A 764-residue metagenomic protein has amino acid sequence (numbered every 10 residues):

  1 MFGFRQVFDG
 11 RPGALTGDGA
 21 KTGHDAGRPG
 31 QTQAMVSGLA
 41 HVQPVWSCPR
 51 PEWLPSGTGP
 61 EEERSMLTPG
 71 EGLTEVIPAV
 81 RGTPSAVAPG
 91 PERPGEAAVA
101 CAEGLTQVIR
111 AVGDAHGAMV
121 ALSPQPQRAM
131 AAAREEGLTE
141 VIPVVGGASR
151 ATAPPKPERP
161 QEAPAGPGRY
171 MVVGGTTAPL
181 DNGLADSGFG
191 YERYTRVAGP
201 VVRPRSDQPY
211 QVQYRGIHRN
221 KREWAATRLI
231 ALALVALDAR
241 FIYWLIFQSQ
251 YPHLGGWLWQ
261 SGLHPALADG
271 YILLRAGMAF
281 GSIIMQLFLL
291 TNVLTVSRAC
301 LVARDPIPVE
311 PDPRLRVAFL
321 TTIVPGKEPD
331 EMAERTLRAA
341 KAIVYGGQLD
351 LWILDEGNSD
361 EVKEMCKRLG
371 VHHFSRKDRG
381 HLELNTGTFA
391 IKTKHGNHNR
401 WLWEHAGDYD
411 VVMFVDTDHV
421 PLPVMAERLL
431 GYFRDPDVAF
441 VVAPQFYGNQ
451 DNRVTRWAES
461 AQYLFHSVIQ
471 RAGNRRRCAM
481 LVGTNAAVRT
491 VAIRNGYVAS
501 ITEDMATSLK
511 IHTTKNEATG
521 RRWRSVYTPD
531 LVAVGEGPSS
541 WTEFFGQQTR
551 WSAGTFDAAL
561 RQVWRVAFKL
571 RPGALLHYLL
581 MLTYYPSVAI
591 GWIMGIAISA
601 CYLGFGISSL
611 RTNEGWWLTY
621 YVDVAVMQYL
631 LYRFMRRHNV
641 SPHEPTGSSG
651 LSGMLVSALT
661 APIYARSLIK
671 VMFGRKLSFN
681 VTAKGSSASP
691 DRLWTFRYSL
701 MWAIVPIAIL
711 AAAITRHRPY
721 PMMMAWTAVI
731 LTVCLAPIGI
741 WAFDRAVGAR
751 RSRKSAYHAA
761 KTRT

Functional and structural regions predicted by a protein language model:
M1-A86, E92-Y191: Acidic/Ser-Thr/Pro-Gly-rich, low-complexity N-terminal segments of Actinobacterial cell-envelope proteins
D207, Q213-R335: N-proximal low-complexity "stem/linker" segments adjacent to membrane-targeting elements
Q213-A233, E328-A333, A567-G591, R675 (+1 more regions): Loop-to-transmembrane boundary segments
F241-I283, V302, V309, Y584-S678 (+1 more regions): Membrane-embedded multi-pass helical conduit in multi-pass membrane proteins, especially envelope-biosynthetic
T336-Q348: Short, acidic, metal-binding catalytic loop of nucleotide-sugar glycosyltransferases
D355-K363, K367, D378-G380: A conserved acidic beta->alpha catalytic loop
H373-D410, P423-I501, M505-A506, K510-G520 (+2 more regions): Long helical/loop segments within the catalytic core of UDP-sugar-dependent glycosyltransferases, especially the large
